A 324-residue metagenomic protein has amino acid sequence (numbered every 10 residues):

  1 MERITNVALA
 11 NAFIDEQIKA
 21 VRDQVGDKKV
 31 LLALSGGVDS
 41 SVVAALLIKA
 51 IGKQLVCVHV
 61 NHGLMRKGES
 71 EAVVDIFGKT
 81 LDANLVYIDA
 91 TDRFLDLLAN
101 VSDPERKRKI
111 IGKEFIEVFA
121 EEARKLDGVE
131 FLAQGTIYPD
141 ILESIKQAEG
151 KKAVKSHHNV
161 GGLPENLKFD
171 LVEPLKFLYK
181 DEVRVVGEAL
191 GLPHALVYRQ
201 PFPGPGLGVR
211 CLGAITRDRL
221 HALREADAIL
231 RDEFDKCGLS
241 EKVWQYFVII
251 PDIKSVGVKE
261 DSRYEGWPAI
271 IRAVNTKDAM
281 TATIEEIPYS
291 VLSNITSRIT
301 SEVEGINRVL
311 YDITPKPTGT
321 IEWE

Functional and structural regions predicted by a protein language model:
M1-E130, P139, I145-E324: RNA-binding accessory domains that recognize and position tRNA/RNA substrates
